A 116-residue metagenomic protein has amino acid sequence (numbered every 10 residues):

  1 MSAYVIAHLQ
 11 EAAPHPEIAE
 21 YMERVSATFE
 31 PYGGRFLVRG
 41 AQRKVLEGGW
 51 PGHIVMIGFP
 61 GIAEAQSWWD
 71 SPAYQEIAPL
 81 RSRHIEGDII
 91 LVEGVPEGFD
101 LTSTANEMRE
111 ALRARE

Functional and structural regions predicted by a protein language model:
M1-H53, P60-D70, E93-E116: Short S/T/G/P-rich N-terminal loop/turn motif that feeds into the first structured element of a domain
H53-V55, G87-D88: Generic beta-strand structural signal
A63, Q75-E76: Beta-rich strand-turn-strand
I77-I90, G94-F99: C-terminal structural segments of small proteins and small subunits
